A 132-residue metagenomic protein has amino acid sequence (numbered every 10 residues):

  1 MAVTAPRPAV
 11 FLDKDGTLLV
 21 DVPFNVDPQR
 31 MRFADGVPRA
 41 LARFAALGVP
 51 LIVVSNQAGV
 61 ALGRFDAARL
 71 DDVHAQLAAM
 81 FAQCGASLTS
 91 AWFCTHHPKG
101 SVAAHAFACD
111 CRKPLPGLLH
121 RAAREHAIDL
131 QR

Functional and structural regions predicted by a protein language model:
M1-R132: HAD-like aspartate-dependent phosphatase fold
